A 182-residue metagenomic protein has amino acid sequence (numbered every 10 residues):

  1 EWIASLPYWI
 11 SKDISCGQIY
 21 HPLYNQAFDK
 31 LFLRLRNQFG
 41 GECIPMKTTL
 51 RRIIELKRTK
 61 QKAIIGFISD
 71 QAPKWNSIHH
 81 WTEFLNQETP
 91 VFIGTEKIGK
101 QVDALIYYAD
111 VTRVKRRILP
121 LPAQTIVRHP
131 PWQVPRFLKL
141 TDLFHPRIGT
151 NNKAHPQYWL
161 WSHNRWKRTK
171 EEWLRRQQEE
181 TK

Functional and structural regions predicted by a protein language model:
E1, P22-Y24, V111-R116: Short glycine-enriched loops at secondary-structure junctions
E1-C16: Conserved H-X4-D acyltransferase segment
A4-Y8, F28-F32, S77-H80: A short secondary-structure junction signal
S11-S15, Q38, K47-K182: Non-catalytic C-terminal accessory region of glycerolipid acyltransferases and related lyso-lipid remodeling enzymes
G17-T48: Membrane-interfacial amphipathic helices and adjacent loop/beta segments that form the lipid-substrate binding surface
